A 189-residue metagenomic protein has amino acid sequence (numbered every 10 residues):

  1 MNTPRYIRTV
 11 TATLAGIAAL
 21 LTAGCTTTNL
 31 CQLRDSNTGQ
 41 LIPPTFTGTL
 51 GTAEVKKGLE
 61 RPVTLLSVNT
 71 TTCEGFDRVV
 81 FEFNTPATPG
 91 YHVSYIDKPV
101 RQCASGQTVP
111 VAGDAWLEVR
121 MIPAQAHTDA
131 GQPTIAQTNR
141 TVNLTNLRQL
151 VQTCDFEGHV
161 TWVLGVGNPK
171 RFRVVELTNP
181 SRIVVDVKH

Functional and structural regions predicted by a protein language model:
N2-L14: Bacterial N-terminal signal peptides that target proteins for export
L21-G24: C-terminal motif of bacterial Sec signal peptides marking the signal peptidase cleavage site
T26-H189: Short linear recognition/processing motifs and adjacent strand/loop elements at protein termini and domain edges
